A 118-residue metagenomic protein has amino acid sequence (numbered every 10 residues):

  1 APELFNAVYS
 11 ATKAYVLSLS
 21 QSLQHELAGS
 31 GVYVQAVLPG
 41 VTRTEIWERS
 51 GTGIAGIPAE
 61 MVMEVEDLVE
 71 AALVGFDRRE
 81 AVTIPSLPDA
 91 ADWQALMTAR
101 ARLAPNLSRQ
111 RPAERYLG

Functional and structural regions predicted by a protein language model:
A1, S22-V32: Active-site-adjacent segment of SDR/Rossmann-fold oxidoreductases
E3-A7: Active-site loop immediately N-terminal to the catalytic Tyr-X3-Lys motif of short-chain dehydrogenase/reductase
Y9, L17: Catalytic tyrosine of NAD(P)H-dependent dehydrogenase/reductases that use a Tyr as the general acid/base
T12: Active-site helix of classical SDR
A36, T52-W93: C-terminal helical subdomain
P39-R49, I54: Short, flexible catalytic-loop segment of classical short-chain dehydrogenase/reductase
I46-S50, Q94-A99: Short aromatic-enriched loop/helix-cap "lid" or pocket-rim segments at secondary-structure transitions that line
A99-G118: Non-catalytic terminal and boundary segments that flank Rossmann-like NAD(P)-dependent oxidoreductase
